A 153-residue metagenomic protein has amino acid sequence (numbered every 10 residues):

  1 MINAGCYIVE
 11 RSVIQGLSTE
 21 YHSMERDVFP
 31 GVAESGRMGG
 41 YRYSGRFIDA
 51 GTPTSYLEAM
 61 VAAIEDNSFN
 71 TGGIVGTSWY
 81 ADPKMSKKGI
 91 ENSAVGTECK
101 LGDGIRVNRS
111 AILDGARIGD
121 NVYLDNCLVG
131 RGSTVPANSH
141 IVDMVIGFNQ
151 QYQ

Functional and structural regions predicted by a protein language model:
G5-V9: Short glycine- and hydrophobic/aromatic-rich loop-to-beta-strand nucleating segment in the catalytic cores
R11-Q153: Left-handed beta-helix
